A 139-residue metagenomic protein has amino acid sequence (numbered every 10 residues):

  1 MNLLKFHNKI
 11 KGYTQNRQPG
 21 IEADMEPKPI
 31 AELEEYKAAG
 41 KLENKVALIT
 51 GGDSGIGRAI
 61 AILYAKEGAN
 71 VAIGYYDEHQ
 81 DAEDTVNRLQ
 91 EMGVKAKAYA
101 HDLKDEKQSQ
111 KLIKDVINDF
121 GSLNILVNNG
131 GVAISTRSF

Functional and structural regions predicted by a protein language model:
M1-E43: Non-catalytic terminal and boundary segments that flank Rossmann-like NAD(P)-dependent oxidoreductase
L3-K5, K9-I10, Q110, A133-F139: Conserved mid-core segment of classical short-chain dehydrogenase/reductases
A39-Y76: Canonical Rossmann dinucleotide-binding motif of NAD(H)/NADP(H)-dependent dehydrogenases/reductases, specifically
L48, A72, K97-Y99, L126: Conserved Rossmann-like nucleotide-binding pocket used by diverse enzymes that bind dinucleotide cofactors
H79-Q80, Y99-K114: The beta1-alpha1 cofactor-binding region of Rossmann-like NAD(H)/NADP(H)-dependent oxidoreductases
D81-R88: Short alpha-helix adjacent to the SAM-binding motif of class I
L89-A96, K107: A short helix-to-beta-strand connector/capping loop
M92-K95, K114-N128, I134-S135: A glycine-rich helix->loop->beta "capping" turn within Rossmann-like NAD(P)(H)-dependent oxidoreductase domains
